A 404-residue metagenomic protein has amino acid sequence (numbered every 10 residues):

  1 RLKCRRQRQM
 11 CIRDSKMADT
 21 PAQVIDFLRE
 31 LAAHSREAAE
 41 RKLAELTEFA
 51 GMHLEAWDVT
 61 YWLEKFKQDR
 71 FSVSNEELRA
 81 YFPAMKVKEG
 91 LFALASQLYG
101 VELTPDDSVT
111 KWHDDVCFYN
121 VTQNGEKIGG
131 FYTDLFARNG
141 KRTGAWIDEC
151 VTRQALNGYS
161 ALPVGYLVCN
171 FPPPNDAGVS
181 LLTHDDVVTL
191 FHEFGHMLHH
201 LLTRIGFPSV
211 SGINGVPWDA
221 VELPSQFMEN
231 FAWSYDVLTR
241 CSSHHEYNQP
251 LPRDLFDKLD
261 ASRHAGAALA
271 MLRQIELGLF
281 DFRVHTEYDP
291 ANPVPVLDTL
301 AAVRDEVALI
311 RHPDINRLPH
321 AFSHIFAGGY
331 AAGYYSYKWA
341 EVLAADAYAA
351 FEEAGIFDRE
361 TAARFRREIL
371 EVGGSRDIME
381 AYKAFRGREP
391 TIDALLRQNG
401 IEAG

Functional and structural regions predicted by a protein language model:
R1, A80, A84, V179-V187 (+3 more regions): Alpha-helix N-cap/helix-initiation motif
R1-R8, I12: Single conserved hydrophobic/aromatic residue that forms the stacking wall/gate of nucleotide- or nucleobase-binding
R13-S15, K65-D69, K86, G90-L103 (+8 more regions): C-terminal, non-catalytic "cap/extension" segments appended to globular domains
A18-K67: Mature extracytoplasmic enzyme cores
V59, F71, K111-H113, N120-V188 (+1 more regions): Active-site-adjacent "gating/activation" loops or surface patches in catalytic cores
L63-A80: A short, surface-exposed helix-loop junction/capping segment
